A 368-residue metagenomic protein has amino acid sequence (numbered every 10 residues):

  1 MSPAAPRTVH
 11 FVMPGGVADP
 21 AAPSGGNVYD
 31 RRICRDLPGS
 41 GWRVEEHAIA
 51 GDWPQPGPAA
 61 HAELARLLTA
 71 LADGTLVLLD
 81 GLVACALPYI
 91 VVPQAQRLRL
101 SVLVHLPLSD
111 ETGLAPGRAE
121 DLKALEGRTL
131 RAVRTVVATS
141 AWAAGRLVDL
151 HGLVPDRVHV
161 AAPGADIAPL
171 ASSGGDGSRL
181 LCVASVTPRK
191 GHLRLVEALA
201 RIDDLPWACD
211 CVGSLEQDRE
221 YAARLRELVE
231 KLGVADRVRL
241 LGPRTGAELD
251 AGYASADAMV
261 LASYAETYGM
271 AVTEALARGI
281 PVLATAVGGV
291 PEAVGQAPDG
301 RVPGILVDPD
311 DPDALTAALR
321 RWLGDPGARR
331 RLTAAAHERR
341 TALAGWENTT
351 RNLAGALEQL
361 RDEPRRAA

Functional and structural regions predicted by a protein language model:
G117-V136: Membrane-proximal helix-turn-helix segments that form the acceptor-binding/catalytic region of lipid-linked
W142, G164: Carbohydrate-associated surface elements
A171-K190, V196-R201, D210-V212: Conserved donor-binding/catalytic core segment of Leloir-type glycosyltransferases
A208-R226, G242-P243: Glycosyltransferase donor-sugar binding loop
P243-R244, A251-A256: Short alpha-helical donor nucleotide-sugar binding micro-motif in glycosyltransferases
Y264: Aromatic "clamp/platform" in nucleotide-sugar-dependent glycosyltransferases that forms part of the donor/acceptor
P281-A284, G288-P291: Short hydrophobic beta-strand element within catalytic cores of glycosyltransferases and related nucleotide-activated
Q296-P312, R321-P326: Conserved acidic donor-binding segment of nucleotide-sugar-dependent glycosyltransferases
